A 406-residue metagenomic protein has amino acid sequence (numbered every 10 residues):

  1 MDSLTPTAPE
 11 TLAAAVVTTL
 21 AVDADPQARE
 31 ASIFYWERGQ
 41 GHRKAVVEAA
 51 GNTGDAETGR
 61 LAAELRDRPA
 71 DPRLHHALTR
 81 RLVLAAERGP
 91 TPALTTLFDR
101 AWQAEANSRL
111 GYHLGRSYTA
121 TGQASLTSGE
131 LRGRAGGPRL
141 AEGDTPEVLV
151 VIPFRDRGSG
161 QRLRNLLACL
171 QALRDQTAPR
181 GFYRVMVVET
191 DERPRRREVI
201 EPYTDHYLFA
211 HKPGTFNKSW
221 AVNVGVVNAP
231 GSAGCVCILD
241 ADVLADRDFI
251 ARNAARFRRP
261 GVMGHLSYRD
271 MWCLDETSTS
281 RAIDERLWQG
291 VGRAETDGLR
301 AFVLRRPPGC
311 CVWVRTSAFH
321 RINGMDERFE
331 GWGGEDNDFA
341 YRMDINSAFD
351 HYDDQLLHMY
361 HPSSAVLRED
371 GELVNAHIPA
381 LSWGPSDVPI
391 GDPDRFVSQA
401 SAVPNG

Functional and structural regions predicted by a protein language model:
D2-G129, R162, R306, T316-S317 (+1 more regions): C-terminal catalytic/acceptor-binding lobe
E147-V151, D338: Cell-envelope/extracellular polymer assembly enzymes that use nucleotide-activated donors
G158, P179, V188-E198, V243: A conserved acidic beta->alpha catalytic loop
A168-F182: Short, acidic, metal-binding catalytic loop of nucleotide-sugar glycosyltransferases
E201-N217, N228: Conserved donor nucleotide-binding strand/loop of the catalytic core
W220-C235: Active-site nucleotide-sugar/metal-binding loop of Leloir-type enzymes
S232-L244: Short beta-strand-to-loop acidic/aromatic patch adjacent to the donor-nucleotide binding site
D246-E327: Conserved catalytic core of nucleotide-sugar-dependent glycosyltransferases
